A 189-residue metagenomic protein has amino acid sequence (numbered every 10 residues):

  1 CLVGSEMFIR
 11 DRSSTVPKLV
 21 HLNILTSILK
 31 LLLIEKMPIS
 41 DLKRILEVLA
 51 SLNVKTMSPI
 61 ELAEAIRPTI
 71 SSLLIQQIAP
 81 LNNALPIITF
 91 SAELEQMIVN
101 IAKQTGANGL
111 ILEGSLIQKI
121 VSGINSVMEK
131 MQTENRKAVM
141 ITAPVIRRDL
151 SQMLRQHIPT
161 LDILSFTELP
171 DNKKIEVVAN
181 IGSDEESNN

Functional and structural regions predicted by a protein language model:
C1-G4, F8-I9: Single conserved hydrophobic/aromatic residue that forms the stacking wall/gate of nucleotide- or nucleobase-binding
E6, S14-V20, I34-M37: Core structural elements
L19, N23, S27, M37-N189: Extended, low-charge hydrophobic alpha-helical regions
